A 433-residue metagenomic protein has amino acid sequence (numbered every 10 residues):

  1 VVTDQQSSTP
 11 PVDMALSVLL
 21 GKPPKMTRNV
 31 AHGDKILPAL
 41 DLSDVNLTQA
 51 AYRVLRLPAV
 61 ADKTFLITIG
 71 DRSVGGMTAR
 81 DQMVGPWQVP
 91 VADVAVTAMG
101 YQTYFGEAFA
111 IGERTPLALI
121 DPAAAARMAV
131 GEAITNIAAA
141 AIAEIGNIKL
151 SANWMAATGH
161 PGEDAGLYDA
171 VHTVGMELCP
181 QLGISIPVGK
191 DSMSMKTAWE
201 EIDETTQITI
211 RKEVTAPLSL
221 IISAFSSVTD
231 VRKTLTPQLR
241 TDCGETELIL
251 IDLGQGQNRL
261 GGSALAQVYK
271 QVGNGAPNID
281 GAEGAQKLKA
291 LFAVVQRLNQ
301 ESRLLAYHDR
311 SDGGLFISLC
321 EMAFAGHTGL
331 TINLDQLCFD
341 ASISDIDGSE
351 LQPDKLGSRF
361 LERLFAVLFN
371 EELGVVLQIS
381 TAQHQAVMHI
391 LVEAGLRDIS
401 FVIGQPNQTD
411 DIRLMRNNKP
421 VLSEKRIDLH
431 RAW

Functional and structural regions predicted by a protein language model:
V1-W433: Glycine/proline-enriched, intrinsically flexible loops and inter-domain linkers
